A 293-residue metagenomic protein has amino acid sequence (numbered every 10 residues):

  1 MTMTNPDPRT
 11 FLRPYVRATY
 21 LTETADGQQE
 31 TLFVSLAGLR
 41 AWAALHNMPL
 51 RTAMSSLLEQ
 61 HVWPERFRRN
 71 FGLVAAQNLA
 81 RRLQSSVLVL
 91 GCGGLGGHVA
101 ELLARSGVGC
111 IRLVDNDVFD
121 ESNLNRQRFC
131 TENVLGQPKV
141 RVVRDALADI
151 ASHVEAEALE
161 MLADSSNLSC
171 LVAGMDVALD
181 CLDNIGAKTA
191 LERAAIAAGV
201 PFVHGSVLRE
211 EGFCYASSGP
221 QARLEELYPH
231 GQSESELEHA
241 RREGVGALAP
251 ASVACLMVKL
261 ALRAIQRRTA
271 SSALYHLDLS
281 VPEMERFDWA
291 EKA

Functional and structural regions predicted by a protein language model:
T2-A37, A163-D164, S169, G174-V253 (+3 more regions): E1/E1-like adenylate-forming module used to activate ubiquitin-like modifiers and sulfur-carrier proteins
T2-V87: N-terminal charged helix/coil linker that caps or initiates catalytic domains
M54-S55, L113-I150: Glycine-rich phosphate-binding loop and adjoining beta1-alpha1-beta2 segment of Rossmann-like nucleotide-binding folds
A75-V118: Glycine-rich adenosine-cofactor-binding loop
V99-A100, V143, L191: Hydrophobic residues within alpha-helices that form the first helical element adjacent to the glycine-rich loop
R112-V114, L159, L179, V203 (+1 more regions): Hydrophobic/aromatic beta-strand patches that form the interior of the parallel beta-sheet core in alpha/beta enzyme
D145-S166: S-adenosyl-L-methionine
